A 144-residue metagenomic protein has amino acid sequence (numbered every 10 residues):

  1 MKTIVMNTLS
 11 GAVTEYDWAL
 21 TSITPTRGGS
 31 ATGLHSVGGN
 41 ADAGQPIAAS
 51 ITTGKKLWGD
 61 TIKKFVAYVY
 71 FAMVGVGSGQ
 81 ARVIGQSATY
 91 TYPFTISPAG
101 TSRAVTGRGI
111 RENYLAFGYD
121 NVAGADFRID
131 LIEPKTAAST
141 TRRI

Functional and structural regions predicted by a protein language model:
M1-I144: Beta-sheet repeat architectures centered on beta-propellers
